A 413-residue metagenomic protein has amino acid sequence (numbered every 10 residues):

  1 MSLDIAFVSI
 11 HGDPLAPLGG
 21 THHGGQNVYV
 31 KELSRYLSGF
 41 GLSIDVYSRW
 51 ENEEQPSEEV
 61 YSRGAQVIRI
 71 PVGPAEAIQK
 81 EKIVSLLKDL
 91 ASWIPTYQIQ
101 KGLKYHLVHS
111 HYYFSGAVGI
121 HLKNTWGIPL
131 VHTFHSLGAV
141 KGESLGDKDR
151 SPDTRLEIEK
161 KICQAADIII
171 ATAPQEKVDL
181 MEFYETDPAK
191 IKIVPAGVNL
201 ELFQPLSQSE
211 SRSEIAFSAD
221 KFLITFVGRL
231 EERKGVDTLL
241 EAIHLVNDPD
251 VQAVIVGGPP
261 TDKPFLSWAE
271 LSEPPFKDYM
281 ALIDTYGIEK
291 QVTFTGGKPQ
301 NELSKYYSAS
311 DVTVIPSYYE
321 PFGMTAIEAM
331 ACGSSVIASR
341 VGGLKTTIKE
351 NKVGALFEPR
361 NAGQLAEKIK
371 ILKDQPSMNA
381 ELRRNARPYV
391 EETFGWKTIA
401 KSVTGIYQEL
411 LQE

Functional and structural regions predicted by a protein language model:
M1-V67: N-terminal subdomain of nucleotide-sugar transferases
Q204-F217: A short helix/loop element that forms part of the nucleotide-sugar donor recognition site in Leloir-type
S218-K234, L240-I243, V254-V256: Conserved donor-binding/catalytic core segment of Leloir-type glycosyltransferases
K305-S310: Short alpha-helical donor nucleotide-sugar binding micro-motif in glycosyltransferases
Y318: Aromatic "clamp/platform" in nucleotide-sugar-dependent glycosyltransferases that forms part of the donor/acceptor
S335-A338: Short hydrophobic beta-strand element within catalytic cores of glycosyltransferases and related nucleotide-activated
E350-N351, A355-A362, I371-P376: Conserved acidic donor-binding segment of nucleotide-sugar-dependent glycosyltransferases
Q364, I371, M378-T393, G405 (+1 more regions): A short, well-ordered alpha-helix in the C-terminal region of glycosyltransferases
